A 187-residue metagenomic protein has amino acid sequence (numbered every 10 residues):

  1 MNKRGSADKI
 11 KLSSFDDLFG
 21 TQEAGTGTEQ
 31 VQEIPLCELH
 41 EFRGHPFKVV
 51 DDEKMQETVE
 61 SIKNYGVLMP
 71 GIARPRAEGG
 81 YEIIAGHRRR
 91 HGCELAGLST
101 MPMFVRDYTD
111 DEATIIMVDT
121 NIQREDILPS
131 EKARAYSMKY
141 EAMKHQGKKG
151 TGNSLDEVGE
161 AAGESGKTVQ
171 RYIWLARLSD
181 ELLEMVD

Functional and structural regions predicted by a protein language model:
M1-R106, I115-Q123: Short, charged/polar connector segments at secondary-structure boundaries
F47, H91-L178, L183: Amphipathic, charge-rich alpha-helical segments that serve as recognition/docking helices
V186-D187: Short, basic, alpha-helical segments at the C-terminal edge of helix-turn-helix-like DNA-binding modules
